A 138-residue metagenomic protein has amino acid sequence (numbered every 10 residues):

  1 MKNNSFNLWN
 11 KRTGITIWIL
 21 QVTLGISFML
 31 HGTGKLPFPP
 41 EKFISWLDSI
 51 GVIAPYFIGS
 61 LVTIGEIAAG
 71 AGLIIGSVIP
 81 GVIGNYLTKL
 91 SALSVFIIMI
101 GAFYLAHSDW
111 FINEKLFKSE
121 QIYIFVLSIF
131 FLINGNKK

Functional and structural regions predicted by a protein language model:
M1-G34, Y56-I64, A68-K138: Extended, low-polarity transmembrane helix blocks
P37-A54: Membrane-interface interhelical connector segments
